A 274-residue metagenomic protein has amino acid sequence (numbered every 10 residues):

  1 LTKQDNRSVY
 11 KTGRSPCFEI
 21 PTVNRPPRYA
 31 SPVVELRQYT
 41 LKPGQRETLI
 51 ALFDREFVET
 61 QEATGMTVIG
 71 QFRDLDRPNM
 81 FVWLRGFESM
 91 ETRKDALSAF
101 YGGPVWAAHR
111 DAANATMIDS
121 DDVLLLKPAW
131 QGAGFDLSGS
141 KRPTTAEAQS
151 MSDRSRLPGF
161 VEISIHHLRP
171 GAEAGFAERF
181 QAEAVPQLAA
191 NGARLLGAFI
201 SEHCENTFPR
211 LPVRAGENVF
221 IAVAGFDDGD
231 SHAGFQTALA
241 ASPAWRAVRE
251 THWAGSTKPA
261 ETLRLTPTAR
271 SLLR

Functional and structural regions predicted by a protein language model:
Q4-R7: Compositionally biased, intrinsically disordered low-complexity segments enriched in Pro/Arg/Gln/His
V9, I20-V23: Short hydrophobic transmembrane-like helices used for membrane targeting/insertion
R25-Y29, T48-G70, D76-R77, G86-A129 (+4 more regions): An amphipathic, aromatic/His-enriched active-site/gating alpha helix that lines ligand/cofactor pockets
L36-P43, T48, W130-A133, G139-T207 (+2 more regions): Surface-exposed interaction/gating patches
D76-N79, C204-E205: Short acidic/glycine-enriched loop/turn segments that link adjacent beta-strands
